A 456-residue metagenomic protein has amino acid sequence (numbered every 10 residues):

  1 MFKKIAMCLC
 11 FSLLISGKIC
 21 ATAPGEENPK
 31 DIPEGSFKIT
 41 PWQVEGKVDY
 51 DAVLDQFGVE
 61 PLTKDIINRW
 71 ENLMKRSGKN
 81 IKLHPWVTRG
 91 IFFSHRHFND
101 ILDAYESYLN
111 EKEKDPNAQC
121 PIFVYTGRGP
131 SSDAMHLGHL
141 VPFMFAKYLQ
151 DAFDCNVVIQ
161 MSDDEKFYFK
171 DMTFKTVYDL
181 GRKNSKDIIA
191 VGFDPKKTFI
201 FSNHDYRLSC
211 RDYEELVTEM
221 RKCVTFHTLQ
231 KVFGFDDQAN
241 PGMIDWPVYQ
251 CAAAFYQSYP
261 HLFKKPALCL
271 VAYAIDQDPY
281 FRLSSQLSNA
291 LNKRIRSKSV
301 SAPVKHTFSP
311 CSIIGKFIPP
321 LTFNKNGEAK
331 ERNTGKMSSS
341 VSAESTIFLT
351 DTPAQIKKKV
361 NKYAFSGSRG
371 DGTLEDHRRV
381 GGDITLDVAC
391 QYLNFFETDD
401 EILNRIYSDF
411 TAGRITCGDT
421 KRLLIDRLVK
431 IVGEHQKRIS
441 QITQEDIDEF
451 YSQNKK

Functional and structural regions predicted by a protein language model:
F2-I5, L9-P130, S285, N289-N361 (+4 more regions): Non-catalytic terminal extensions that flank enzyme cores
Y105, F174-C311, G315, T322: Divalent-metal (Mg2+/Mn2+/Ca2+)-assisted nucleotide/phosphate chemistry catalytic cores
F123, N156-Q160, F199: A structural signal for isolated positions on well-ordered beta-strands in alpha/beta enzyme cores
P130, D163-F167, H204-Y206, D276: Acidic, glycine-rich active-site loops and adjacent beta-strand->loop/helix elements that engage anionic groups
P130-H139: Short, glycine-rich nucleotide/cofactor-binding loops
H136, I188, D276, T334 (+1 more regions): Divalent metal-coordination and catalytic microenvironments
G138-V158: Histidine-anchored nucleotide/phosphate-binding helix
D154-E165, L262, L268: Glycine-rich phosphate/pyrophosphate-binding loops and their adjacent beta-strand/loop elements at enzyme active sites
